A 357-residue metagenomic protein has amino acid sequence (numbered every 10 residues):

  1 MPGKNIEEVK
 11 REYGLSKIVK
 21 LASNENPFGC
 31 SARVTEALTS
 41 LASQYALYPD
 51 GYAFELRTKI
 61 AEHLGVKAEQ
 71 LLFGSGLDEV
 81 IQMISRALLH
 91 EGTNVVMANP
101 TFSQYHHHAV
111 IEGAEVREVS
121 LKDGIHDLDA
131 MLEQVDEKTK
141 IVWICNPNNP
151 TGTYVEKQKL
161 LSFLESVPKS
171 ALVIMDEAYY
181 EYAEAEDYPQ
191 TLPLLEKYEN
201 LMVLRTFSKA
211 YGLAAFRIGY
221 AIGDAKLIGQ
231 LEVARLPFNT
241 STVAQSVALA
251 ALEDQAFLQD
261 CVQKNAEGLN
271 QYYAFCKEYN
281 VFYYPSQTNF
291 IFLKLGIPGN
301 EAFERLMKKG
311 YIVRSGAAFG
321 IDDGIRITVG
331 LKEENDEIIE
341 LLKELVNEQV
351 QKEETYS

Functional and structural regions predicted by a protein language model:
M1-L47, K138: N-terminal "arm"/small-domain region of PLP-dependent enzymes with the aminotransferase-like
A46-N94, E112: Phosphate-binding glycine-rich loop
Y52, N200-Y284: PLP-dependent aminotransferase class I/II
A87-I144: PLP-dependent aminotransferase-like
V110, L128-E137, P150-V173, Y179-A210: Active-site pre-lysine segment of PLP-dependent enzymes
I144, M175-D176: Hydrophobic residues in beta-strands of the RecA-like P-loop NTPase core, especially within AAA+ ATPase
A266, C276-K309: Conserved PLP-binding catalytic core of the aspartate aminotransferase-like
R305-K309, A318-S357: PLP-dependent enzyme catalytic core of the Aspartate aminotransferase-like
